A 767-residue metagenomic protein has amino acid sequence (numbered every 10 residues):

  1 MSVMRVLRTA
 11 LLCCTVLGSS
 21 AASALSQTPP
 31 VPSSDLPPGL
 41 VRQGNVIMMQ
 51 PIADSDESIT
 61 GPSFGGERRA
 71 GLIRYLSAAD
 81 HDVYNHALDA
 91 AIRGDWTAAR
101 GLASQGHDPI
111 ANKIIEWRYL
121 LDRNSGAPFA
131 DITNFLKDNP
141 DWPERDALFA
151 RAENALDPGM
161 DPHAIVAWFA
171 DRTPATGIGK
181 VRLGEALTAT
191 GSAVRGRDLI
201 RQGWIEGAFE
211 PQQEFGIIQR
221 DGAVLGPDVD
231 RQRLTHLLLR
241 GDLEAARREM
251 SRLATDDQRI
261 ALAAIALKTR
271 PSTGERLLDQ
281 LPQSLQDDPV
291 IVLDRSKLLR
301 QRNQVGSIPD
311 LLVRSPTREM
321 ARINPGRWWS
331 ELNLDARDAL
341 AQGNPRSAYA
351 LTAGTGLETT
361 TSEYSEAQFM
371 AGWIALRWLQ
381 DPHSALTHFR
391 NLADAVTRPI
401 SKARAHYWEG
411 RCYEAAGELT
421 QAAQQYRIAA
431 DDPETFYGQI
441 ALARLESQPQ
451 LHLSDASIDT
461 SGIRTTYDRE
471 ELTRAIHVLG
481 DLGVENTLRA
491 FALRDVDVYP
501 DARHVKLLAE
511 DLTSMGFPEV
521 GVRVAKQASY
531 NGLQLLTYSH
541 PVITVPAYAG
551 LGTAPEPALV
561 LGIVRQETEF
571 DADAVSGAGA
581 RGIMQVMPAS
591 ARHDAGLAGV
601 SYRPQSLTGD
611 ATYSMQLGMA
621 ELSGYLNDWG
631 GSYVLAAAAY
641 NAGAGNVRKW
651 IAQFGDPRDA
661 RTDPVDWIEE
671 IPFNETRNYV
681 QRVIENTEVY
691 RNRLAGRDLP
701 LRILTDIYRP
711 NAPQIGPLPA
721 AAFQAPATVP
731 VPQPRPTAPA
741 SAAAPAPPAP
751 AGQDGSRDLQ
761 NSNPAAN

Functional and structural regions predicted by a protein language model:
S23-Y84, L253, Q283-S284, Q301 (+4 more regions): Proline-rich, low-complexity linker regions of envelope-associated factors in Gram-negative bacteria
R69-L76, R100-I110, L121-N124, T133-P143 (+15 more regions): Solenoid-like repeat scaffolds
H86, E116-Y119, A152, L183 (+9 more regions): Structural register within alpha-helical repeat arrays
A90, R123, L156, L187 (+8 more regions): Residue at a conserved register position within TPR or TPR-like alpha-solenoid repeats
G94, M160, G191, G241 (+6 more regions): Residue-level detector of the short coil/turn that links helix A to helix B within each tetratricopeptide repeat
W117-Y119, T133-N134, D138, D279 (+12 more regions): Catalytic glycan-binding domains that act on GlcNAc-containing polysaccharides
